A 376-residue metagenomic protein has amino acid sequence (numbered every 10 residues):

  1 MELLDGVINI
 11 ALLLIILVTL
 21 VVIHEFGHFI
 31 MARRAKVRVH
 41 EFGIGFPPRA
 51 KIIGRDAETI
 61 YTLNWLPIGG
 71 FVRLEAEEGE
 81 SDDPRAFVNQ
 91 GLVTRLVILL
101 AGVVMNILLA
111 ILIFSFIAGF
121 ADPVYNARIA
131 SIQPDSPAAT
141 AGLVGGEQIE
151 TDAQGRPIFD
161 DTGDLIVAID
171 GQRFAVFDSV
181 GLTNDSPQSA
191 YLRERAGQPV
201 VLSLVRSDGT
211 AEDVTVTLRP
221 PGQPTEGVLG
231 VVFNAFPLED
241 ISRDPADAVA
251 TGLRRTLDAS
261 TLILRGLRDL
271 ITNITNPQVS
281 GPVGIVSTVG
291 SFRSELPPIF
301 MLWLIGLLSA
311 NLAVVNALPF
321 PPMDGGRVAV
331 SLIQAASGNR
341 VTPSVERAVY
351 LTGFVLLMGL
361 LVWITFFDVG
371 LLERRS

Functional and structural regions predicted by a protein language model:
L3-L4, E78-V93, M105-T272, V279-P282 (+2 more regions): PDZ peptide-recognition modules
D5-D83, V315-S337: Small-residue-rich helix-interface/hinge motifs
L12, I23, R34, E41 (+3 more regions): Internal alpha-helical transmembrane segments
L17-V21, N106, A110, L307-A317 (+1 more regions): Alpha-helical transmembrane segments of multi-pass membrane proteins
F42, Y61-F71, E75, L96 (+7 more regions): Hydrophobic alpha-helical segments of integral membrane proteins, encompassing both true transmembrane helices
R268-N273, S309-M323: Transmembrane alpha-helix interface/packing and boundary motifs in multi-pass membrane proteins, characterized by
G338-V355: Interfacial loop-to-transmembrane junctions
W363-S376: Juxtamembrane boundary at the C-terminal end of a transmembrane helix
